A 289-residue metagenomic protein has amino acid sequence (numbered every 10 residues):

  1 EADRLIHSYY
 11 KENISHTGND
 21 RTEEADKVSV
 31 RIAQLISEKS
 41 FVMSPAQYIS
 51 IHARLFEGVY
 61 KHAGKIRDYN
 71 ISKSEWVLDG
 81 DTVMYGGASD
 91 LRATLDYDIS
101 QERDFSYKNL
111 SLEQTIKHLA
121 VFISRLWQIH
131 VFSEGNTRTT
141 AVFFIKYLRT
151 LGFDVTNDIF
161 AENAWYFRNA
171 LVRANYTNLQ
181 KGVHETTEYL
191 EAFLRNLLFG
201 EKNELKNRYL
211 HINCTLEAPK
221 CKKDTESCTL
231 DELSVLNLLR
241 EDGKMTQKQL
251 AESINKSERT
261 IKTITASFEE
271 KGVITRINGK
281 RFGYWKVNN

Functional and structural regions predicted by a protein language model:
E1-N289: FIC/Doc superfamily catalytic core
